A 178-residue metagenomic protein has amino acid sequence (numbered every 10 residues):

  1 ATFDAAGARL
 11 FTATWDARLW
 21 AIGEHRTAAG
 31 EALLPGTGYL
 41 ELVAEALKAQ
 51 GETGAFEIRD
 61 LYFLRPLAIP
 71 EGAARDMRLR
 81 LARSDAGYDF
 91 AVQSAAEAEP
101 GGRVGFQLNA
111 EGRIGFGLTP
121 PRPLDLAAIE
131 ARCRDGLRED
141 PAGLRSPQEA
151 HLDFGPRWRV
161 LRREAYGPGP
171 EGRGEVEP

Functional and structural regions predicted by a protein language model:
A1-P178: Acyl-thioester-processing domains in fatty-acid/polyketide/NRPS systems
